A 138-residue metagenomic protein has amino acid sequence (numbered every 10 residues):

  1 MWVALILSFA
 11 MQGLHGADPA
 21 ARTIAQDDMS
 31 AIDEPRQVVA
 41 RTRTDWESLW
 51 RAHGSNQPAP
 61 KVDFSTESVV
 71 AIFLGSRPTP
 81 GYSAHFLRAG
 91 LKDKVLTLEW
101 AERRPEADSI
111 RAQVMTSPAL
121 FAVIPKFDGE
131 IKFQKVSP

Functional and structural regions predicted by a protein language model:
M1-L7: Sec-dependent signal peptide recognition, specifically the positively charged N-region followed immediately by
F9-P138: Exposed, flexible binding/inhibitory loops of compact, secreted disulfide-stabilized domains
